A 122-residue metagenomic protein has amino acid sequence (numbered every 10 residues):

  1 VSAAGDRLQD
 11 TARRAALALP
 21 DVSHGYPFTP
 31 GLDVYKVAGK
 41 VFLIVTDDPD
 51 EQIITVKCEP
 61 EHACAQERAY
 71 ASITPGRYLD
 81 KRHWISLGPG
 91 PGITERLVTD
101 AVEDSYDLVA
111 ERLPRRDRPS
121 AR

Functional and structural regions predicted by a protein language model:
V1-R122: Charge-dense, helix-prone N-terminal extensions
